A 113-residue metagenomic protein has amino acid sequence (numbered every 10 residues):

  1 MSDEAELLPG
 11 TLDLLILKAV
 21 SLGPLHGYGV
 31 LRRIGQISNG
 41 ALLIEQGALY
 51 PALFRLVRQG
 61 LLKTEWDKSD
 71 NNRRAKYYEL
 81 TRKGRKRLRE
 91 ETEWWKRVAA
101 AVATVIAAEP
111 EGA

Functional and structural regions predicted by a protein language model:
S2-E6, W66-D67: Short beta-strand/turn micro-motifs at beta-sheet edges
E4-A48: N-terminal helix-turn-helix DNA-binding core of bacterial DNA-binding proteins
T11, L15, A75, E79 (+1 more regions): Amphipathic alpha-helical recognition patches that constitute DNA-binding helices
L49-L56: Basic amphipathic alpha-helical segments that dock to polyanions
V57-R74, E79: Beta-hairpin "wing" of winged helix-turn-helix
L80-G84: Accessory beta->alpha helical hairpin/"wing" motif in late/C-terminal subdomains of nucleic-acid enzymes
K86-A113: Amphipathic alpha-helical dimerization/coiled-coil segments that flank or bridge DNA-binding/regulatory modules
